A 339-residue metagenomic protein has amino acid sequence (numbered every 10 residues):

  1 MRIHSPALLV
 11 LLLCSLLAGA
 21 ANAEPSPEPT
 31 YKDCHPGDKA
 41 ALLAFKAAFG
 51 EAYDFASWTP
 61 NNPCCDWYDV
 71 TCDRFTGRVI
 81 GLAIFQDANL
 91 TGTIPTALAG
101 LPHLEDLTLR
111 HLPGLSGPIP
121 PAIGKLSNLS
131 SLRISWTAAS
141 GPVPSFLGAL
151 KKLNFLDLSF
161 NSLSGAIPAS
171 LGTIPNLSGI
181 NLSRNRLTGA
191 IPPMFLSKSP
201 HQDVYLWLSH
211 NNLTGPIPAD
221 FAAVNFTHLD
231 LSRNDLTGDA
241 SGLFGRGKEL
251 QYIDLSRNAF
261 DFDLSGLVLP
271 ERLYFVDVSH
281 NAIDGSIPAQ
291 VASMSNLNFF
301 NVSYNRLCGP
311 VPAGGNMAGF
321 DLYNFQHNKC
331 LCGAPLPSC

Functional and structural regions predicted by a protein language model:
R2-D69: Surface-exposed cap/linker segments adjacent to membranes
A47-T96, A259-G266, G333-C339: LRR flanking "cap" motifs
P60, Y68-D69, D73-F155: Leucine-rich repeat
I94-T96, S116-P121, S140-S145, S164-A169 (+7 more regions): The feature encodes a structural signal of leucine-rich repeats
A99-L104, L112, G124-L129, G148-L153 (+7 more regions): Leucine-rich repeat
L112-P113, I134-T137, L158-N161, L182-N185 (+6 more regions): Consensus "Asn ladder" position of solenoid repeat domains
A138-L243: Solenoidal tandem-repeat scaffolds enriched in leucines and small polar residues
A289-C339: Leucine-rich solenoid repeat scaffolds
